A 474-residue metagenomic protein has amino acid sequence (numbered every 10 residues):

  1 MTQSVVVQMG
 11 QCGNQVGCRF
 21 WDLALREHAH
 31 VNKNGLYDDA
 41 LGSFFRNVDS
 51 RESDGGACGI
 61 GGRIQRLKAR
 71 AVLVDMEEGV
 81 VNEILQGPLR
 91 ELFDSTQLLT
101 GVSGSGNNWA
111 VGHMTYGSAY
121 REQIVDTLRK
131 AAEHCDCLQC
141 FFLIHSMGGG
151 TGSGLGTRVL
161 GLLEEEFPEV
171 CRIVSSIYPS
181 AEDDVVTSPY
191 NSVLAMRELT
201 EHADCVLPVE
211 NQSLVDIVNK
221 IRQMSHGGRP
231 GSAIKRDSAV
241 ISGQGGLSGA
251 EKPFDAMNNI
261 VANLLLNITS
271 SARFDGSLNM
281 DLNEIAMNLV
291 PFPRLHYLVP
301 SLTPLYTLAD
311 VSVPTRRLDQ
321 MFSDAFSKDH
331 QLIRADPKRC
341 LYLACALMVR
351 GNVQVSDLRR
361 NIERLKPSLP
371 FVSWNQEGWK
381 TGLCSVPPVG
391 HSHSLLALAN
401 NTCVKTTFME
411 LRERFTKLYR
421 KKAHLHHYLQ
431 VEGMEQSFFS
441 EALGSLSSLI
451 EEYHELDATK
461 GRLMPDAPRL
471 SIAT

Functional and structural regions predicted by a protein language model:
M1-T474: Terminal, contiguous helix-loop blocks that mediate binding/assembly
